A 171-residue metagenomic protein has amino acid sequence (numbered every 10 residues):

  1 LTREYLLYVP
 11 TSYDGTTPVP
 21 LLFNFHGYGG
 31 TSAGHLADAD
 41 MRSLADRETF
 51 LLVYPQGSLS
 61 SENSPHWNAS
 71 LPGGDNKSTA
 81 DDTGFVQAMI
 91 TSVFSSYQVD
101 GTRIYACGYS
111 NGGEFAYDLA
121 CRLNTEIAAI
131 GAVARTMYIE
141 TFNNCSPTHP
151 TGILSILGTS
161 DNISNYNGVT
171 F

Functional and structural regions predicted by a protein language model:
L1-T2, S160: Short polar catalytic/cofactor-binding loops
T2-S12, T16-Y105, F115-D118, R122 (+1 more regions): Serine-hydrolase catalytic machinery in alpha/beta-hydrolase-like enzymes
E4, G152-I153: A residue-level signal for beta-strand positions that form part of recognition/binding surfaces within mature
T11, M89, S110, T136 (+1 more regions): Residue-level signal for short, function-critical loop segments
A37, M41, F94-T151, N162: Primarily recognizes the serine-hydrolase "nucleophile elbow" in alpha/beta-hydrolase and SGNH/GDSL folds
S155-L157: Short beta-strand/loop motif that positions the catalytic acidic residue of the alpha/beta-hydrolase fold
T159-F171: Accessory cap/linker subdomain of secreted extracellular hydrolases
